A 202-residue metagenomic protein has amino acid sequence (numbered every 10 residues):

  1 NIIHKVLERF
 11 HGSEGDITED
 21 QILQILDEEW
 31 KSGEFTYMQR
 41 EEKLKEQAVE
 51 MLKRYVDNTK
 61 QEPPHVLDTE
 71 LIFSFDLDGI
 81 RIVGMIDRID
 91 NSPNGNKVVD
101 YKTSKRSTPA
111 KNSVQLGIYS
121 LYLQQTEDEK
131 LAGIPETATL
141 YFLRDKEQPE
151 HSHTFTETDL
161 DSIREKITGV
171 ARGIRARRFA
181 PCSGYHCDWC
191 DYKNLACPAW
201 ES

Functional and structural regions predicted by a protein language model:
N1-K5, I17, Q21, K43-E50 (+8 more regions): Generic recognition of stable, solvent-exposed alpha-helical segments in well-folded globular domains
I2-I72, D76: A non-catalytic, helix-rich entry segment at domain boundaries
K5-H11, S107-F142: Metal-dependent nuclease catalytic cores in nucleic-acid-processing enzymes, especially RNase H-like/related
F10, S32-M38, V98-K105, S152: Glycine- and acidic
S13, Q61-E62, S92-G95, T126-G133: Secondary-structure transition/capping motifs at alpha-helix termini and the adjoining loop/turn into the next element
D20-Q21, Q124-S202: Metal-dependent nuclease catalytic regions and adjoining charged, substrate-binding loops involved in nucleic-acid end
D27-G33, G95-V99, I167-G173: Short amphipathic alpha-helical segments and their helix-coil junctions
D68-E127: Non-catalytic protein-protein interaction segments used by genome-maintenance enzymes to assemble and couple activities
